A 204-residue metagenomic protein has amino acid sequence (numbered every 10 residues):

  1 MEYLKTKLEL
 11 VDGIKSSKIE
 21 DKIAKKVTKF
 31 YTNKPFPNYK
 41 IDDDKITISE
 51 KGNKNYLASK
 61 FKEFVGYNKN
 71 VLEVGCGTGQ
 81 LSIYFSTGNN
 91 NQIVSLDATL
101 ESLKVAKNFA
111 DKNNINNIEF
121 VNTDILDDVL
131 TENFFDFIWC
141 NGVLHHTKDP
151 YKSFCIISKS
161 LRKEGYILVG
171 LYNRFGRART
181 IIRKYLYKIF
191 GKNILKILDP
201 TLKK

Functional and structural regions predicted by a protein language model:
M1-K34: N-terminal auxiliary segments of SAM/dcSAM-dependent transferases
D43-N68: Conserved alpha-helix/loop element of class I SAM-dependent methyltransferases that forms part of the SAM/SAH-binding
T78-N89: Conserved SAM-binding loop of SAM-dependent methyltransferases across substrates and taxa, primarily the Class I
Q92-D97: Conserved SAM-binding motif I beta-strand of class I
N114-L126: Conserved SAM-binding strand-loop segment of SAM-dependent methyltransferases
V129-F137: A short acidic, Gly/Pro-enriched loop at the edge of an enzyme's catalytic core that lines a small-molecule cofactor
Y151-K163: A short glycine-rich, Lys/Arg-flanked "PGG" loop and its adjoining helix->strand segment in the class I
Y166-T201: Conserved class I S-adenosyl-L-methionine
